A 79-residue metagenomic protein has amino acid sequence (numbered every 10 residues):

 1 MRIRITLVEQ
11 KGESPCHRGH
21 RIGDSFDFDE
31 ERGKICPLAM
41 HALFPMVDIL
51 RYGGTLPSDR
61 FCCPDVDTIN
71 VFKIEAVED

Functional and structural regions predicted by a protein language model:
R2, S25, I74-A76: Extended, solvent-exposed regions of the mature portions of secreted/cell-surface glycoproteins
R2-G12: Short, structured beta-strand/loop micro-motifs enriched in basic residues and often containing a Trp
T6-V8, D29, E75-V77: A structural detector for beta-sheet-dominated domains
S14, K34, R60-F61: Secreted/extracellular small peptides and ectodomain modules produced from precursors
H17-P37: Short, flexible N-terminal segments of the mature chain
H20, M40, V66-D67: Extracellular/secretory pathway and lumenal proteins
P37-G54: Short, compositionally biased
G53-D79: Short, compact, well-ordered microdomains
